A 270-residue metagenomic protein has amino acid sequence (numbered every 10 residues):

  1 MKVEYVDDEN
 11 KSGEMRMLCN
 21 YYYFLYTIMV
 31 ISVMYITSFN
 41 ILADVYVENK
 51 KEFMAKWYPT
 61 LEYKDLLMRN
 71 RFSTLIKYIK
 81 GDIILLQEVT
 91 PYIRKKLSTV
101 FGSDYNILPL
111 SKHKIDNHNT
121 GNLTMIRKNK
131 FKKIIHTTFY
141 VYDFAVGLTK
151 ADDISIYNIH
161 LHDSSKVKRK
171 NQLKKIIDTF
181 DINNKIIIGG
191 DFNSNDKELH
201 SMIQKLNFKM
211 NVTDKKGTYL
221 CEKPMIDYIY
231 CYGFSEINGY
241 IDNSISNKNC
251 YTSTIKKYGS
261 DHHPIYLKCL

Functional and structural regions predicted by a protein language model:
V3, V167, F180-I187, F192-L270: Metal-dependent phosphoester-hydrolase catalytic domains
Y5, R16-N20, F24-V100, L270: N-terminal, active-site-proximal structural segment of metallo-dependent hydrolase catalytic domains
D7-D8, L123-R127, F144-A151, Y230-Y232 (+2 more regions): Short beta-strand element of the conserved SAM-dependent methyltransferase core
Y35-I41, T74-L97, M125, I156-I159 (+3 more regions): Active-site beta-strand/loop signature of hydrolases that rely on acidic residues for catalysis
Y46-E52, L97-S98, H118-G121, K168-N171 (+1 more regions): Short aromatic-enriched loop/helix-cap "lid" or pocket-rim segments at secondary-structure transitions that line
Y58-D65, I159-R169: Surface-exposed cleft-lining segments at the edges of enzyme active sites
L85-L161, I241-N249: Structured beta-strand-rich core segments of catalytic domains in phosphoester-bond hydrolases
